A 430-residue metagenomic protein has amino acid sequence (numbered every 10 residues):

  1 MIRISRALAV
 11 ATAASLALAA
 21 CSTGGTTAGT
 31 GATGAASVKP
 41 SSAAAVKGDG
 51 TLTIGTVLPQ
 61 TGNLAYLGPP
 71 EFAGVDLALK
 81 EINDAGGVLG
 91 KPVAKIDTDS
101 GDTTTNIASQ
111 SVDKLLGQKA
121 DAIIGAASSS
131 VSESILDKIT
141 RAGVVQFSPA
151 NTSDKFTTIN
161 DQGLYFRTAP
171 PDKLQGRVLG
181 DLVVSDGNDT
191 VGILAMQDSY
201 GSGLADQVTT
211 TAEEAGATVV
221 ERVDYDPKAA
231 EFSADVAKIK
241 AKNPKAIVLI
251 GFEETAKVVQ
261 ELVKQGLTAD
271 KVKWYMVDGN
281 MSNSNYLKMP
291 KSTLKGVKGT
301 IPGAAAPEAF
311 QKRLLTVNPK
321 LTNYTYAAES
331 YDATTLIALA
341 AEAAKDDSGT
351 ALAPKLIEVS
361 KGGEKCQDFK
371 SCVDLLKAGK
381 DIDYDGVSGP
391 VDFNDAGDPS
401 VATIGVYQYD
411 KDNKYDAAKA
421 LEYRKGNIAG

Functional and structural regions predicted by a protein language model:
M1-L18, S22-G430: Extracytosolic ligand-binding ectodomains
